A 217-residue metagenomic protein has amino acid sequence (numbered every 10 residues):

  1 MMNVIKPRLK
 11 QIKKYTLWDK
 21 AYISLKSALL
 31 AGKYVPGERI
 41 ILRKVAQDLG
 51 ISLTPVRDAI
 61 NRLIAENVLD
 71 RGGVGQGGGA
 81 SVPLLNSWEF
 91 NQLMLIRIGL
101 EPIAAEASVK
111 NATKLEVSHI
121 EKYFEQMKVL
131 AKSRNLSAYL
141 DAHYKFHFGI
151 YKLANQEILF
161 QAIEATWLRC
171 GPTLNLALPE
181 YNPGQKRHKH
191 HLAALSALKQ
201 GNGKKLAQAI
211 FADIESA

Functional and structural regions predicted by a protein language model:
M1-E106, K110: Short linear motifs at protein or domain termini
M1-I12, G203-A217: C-terminal effector-binding regulatory domain of bacterial HTH transcription factors
T16, R71, V117-S118, N182-K186: Short helix-capping and inter-helix turn/linker motifs at the boundaries of alpha-helical repeat units
A28, G32, R71, T166-T173 (+1 more regions): A short secondary-structure junction motif
L85-N91, A105-A112, L130-R134, N155 (+1 more regions): A ubiquitous short alpha-helical element
N91-I98, L178, A207, F211: Short amphipathic alpha-helical segments with heptad-repeat character
K114-N175, H190-A193, K205-S216: Conserved amphipathic alpha-helical segments that form helical-bundle/coiled-coil interaction surfaces
